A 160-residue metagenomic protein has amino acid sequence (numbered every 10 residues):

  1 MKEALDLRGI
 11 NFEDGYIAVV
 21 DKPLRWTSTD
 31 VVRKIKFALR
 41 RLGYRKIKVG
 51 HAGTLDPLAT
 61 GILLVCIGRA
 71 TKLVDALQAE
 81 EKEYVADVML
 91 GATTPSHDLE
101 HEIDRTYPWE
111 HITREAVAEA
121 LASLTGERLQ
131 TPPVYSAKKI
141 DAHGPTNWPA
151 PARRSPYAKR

Functional and structural regions predicted by a protein language model:
M1-R160: Catalytic/RNA-binding core of pseudouridine synthases
